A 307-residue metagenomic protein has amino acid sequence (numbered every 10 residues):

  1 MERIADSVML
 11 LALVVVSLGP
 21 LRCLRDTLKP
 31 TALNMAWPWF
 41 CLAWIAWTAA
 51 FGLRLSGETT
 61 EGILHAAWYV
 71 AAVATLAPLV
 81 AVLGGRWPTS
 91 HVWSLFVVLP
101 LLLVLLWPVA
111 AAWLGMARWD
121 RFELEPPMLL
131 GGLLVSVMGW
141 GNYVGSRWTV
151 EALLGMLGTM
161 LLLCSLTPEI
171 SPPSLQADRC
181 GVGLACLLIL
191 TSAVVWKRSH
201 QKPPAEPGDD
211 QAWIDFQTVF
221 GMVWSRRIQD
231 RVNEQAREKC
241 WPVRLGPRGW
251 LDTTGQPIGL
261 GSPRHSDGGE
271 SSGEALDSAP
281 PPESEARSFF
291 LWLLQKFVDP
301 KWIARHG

Functional and structural regions predicted by a protein language model:
M1-P100: Membrane-anchoring hydrophobic segments
A12-L13, S17, W39-A43, A71-T75 (+2 more regions): Small-residue hotspots
L21-M35, L55-L64, S146, T167-D178 (+3 more regions): Short, structured coil/loop segments at alpha-helix boundaries
R25-T48, V135-E169: Alpha-helical transmembrane segments of multi-pass integral membrane proteins
P38-T48, W93-A111, L154-L163, Q217 (+1 more regions): Alpha-helical transmembrane segments of multi-pass integral membrane proteins
G57-I63, A72-L154, I170-P172, R179-A193: Juxtamembrane segments at transmembrane-helix boundaries in multi-pass signal-transduction membrane proteins
L162-V219, V223, K239, V243: C-terminal transmembrane-bundle signature of multipass membrane proteins, characterized by strong activation on
Q201-G307: Soluble, non-transmembrane domains of integral membrane proteins
